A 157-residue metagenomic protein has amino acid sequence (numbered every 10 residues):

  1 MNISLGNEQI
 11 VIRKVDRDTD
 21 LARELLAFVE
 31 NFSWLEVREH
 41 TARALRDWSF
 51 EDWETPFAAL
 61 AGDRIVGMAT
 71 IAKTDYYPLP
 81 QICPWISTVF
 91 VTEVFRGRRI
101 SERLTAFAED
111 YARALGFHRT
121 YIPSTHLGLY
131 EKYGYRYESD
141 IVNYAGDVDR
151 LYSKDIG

Functional and structural regions predicted by a protein language model:
M1-D20, I156-G157: Conserved N-terminal entry element of GNAT/NAT acetyltransferase domains
E24-L25, I86, L104: Residue-level preference for hydrophobic side chains embedded in well-ordered alpha helices
E30-L60: Active-site rim helix/loop that mediates acceptor-substrate recognition in acyltransferases
E54, D147-L151: Short hydrophobic/aromatic beta-strand or adjacent loop that forms the aromatic wall/cage of a ligand/substrate-binding
A58, R64-T74, W85, F90: Conserved beta-strand in the GNAT
T74-I86, R96, Y144: A conserved beta-turn-beta hairpin within the catalytic core of GNAT-like acetyltransferases that forms part
V91, G97-D110, I122: Conserved acetyl-CoA-binding loop-helix of GNAT-fold acetyltransferases
A114, H118, S124-V148: Conserved active-site alpha-helix within GNAT-family acetyltransferase domains
